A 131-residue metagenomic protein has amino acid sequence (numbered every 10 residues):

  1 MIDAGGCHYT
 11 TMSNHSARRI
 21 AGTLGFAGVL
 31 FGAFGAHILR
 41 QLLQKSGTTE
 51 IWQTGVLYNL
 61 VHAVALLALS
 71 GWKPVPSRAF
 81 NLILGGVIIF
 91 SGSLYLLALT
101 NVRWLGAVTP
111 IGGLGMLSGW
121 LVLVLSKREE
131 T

Functional and structural regions predicted by a protein language model:
H8-T131: Polytopic transmembrane helical bundles with strong interfacial aromatic enrichment
